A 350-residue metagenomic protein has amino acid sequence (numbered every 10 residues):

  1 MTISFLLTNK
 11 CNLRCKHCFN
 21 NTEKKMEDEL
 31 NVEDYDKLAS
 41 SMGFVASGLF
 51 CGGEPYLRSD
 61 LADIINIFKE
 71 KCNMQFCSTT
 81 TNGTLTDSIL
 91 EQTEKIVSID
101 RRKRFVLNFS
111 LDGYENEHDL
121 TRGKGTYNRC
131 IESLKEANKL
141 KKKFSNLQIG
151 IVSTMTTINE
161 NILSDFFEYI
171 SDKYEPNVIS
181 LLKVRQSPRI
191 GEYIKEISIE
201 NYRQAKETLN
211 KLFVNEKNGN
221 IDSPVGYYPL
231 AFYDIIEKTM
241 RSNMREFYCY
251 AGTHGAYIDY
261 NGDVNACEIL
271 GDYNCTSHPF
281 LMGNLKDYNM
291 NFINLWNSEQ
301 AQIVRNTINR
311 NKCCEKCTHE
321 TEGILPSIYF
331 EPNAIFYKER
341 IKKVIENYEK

Functional and structural regions predicted by a protein language model:
M1-F105, I190, I197: Conserved alpha-helical substructure of the radical SAM core
M1-L6, F232-K238, N297-I308: Short, intrinsically disordered, charge-biased short linear motifs at domain edges
F5, N9-N12, N243, T307-N311: Processing junctions and N-termini across compartments
K10, R14, Y248, C313-K316: The −1 position to Zn-ligating cysteines in a subset of zinc-ribbon hairpins
N21, N261-K350: Flexible mid-to-C-terminal extensions adjoining Fe-S/redox cofactors in radical SAM and related proteins
D28, K71, I99-R102, V106-N265 (+1 more regions): Radical SAM enzyme [4Fe-4S]-AdoMet core and its adjacent flexible, acidic and glycine-rich loops/tails across
E54, T81-L85, L111-G113, S153-M155 (+1 more regions): Short, flexible loop/turn elements at secondary-structure junctions
